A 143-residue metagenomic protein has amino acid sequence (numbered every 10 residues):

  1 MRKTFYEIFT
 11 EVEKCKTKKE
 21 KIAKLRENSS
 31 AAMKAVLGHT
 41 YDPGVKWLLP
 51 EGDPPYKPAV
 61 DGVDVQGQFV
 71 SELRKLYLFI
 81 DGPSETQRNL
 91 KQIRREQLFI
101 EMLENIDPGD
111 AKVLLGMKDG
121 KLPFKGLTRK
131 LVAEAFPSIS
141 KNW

Functional and structural regions predicted by a protein language model:
M1-W143: N-terminal nucleic-acid-engaging modules of covalent nucleotidyltransferase systems
